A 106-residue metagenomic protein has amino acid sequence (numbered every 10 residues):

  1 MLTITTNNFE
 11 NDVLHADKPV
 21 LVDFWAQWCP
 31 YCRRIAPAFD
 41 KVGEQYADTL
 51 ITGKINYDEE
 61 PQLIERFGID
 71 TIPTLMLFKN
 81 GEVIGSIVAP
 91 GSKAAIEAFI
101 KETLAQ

Functional and structural regions predicted by a protein language model:
L2-V20, P61: A short beta-strand-turn-helix
T5, W25, I51-G53: Conserved Rossmann-like nucleotide-binding pocket used by diverse enzymes that bind dinucleotide cofactors
D17-K18, F24-W28, T71: Short pre-active-site segment immediately N-terminal to redox-active cysteine/selenocysteine motifs in thiol-based
D17-P19, R34-I55: Conserved helix-turn-beta segment immediately C-terminal to the redox Cys motif in thioredoxin-like folds
F24-A38: Conserved redox-active cysteine motifs that mediate thiol-disulfide chemistry, especially di-cysteine Cys-X(1-2)-Cys
I55-L63: Structural microenvironment flanking redox-active thiols in thiol-disulfide oxidoreductases
E65-D70: Mid-chain, well-packed structural core segment of small domains
T71, L77-Q106: Non-catalytic, surface beta->alpha helical segment in thiol-disulfide oxidoreductase systems
